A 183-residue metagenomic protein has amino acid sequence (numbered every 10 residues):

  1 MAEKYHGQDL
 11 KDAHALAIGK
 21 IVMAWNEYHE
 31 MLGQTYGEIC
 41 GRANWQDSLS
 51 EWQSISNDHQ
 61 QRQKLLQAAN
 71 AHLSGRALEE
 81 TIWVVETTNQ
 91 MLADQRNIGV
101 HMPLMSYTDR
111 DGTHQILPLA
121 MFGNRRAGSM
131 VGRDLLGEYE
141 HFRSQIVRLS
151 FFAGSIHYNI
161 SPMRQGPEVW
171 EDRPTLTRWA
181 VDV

Functional and structural regions predicted by a protein language model:
M1-N26, E30-V183: Acidic, Ser/Thr/Gly/Pro-rich intrinsically disordered interaction regions
